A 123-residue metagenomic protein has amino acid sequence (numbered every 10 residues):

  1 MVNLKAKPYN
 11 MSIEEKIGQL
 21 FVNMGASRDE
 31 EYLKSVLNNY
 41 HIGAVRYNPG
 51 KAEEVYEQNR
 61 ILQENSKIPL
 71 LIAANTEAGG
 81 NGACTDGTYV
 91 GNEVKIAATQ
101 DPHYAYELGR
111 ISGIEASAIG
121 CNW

Functional and structural regions predicted by a protein language model:
M1-D29: Boundary/entry segment of secreted carbohydrate-active catalytic domains
A26, K34-W123: Enzymes and membrane/adaptor proteins characterized by extended Gly/Ser/Thr/Asp/Glu-rich, aromatic-dotted
